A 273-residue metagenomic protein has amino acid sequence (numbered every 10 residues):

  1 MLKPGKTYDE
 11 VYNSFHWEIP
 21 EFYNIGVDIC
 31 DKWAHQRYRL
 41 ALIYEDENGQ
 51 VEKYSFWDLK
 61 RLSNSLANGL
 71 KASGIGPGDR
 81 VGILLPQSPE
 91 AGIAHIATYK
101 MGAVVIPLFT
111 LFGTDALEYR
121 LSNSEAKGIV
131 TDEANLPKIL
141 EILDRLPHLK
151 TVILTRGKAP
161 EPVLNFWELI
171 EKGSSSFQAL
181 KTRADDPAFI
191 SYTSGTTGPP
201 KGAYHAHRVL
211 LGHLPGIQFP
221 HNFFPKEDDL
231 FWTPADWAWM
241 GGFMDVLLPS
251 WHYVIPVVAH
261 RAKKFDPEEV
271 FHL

Functional and structural regions predicted by a protein language model:
M1-Y54, D58-K71, R145-H148, K158 (+1 more regions): N-lobe entry segment of adenylate-forming
K3, L85-P86, A103-L121, E133-I139 (+2 more regions): ATP-dependent adenylate-forming carboxylate-activation enzymes
D31, K71, P89-F109, D115-E118 (+3 more regions): Hydrophobic alpha-helical segments in the ANL/AMP-binding
Y38-I96, G113-E118, N165-E171: Conserved AMP-binding/adenylate-forming core of the ANL superfamily
Y38-L40, I153, E171-Y192, P199 (+1 more regions): Conserved pre-ATP/AMP-binding loop-to-beta segment of ANL
E52-W57, A188-P215: Conserved AMP-binding A3 loop
A72, I93-I96, K100-E168, T182: Structural core segment of the AMP-binding/adenylate-forming
L211-T233, W237-L273: Conserved AMP-binding/adenylation subdomain of ANL enzymes
